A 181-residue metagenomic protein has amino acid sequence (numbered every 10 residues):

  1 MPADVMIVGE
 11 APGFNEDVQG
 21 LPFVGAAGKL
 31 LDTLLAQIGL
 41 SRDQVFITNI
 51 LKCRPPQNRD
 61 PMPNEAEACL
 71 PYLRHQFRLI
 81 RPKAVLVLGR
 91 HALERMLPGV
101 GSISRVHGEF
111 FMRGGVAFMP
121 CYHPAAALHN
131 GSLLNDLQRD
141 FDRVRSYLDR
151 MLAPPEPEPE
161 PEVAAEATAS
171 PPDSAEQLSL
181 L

Functional and structural regions predicted by a protein language model:
M1-L181: A polyanion-binding, active-site-adjacent surface
